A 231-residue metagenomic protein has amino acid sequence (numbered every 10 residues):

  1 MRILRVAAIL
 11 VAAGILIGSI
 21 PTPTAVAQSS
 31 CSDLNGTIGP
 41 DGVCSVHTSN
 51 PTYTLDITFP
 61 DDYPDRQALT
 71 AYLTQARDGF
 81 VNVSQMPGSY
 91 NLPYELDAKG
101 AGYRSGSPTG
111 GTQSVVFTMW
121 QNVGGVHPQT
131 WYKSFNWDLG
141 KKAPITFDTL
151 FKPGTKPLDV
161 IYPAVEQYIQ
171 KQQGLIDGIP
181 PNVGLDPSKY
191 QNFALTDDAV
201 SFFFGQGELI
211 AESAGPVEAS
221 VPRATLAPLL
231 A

Functional and structural regions predicted by a protein language model:
R2-I9, G18-A231: Compositionally biased intrinsically disordered regions enriched in Thr/Gly
A12-G14: Sec-dependent N-terminal signal peptides of Gram-positive bacterial secreted proteins and lipoproteins
